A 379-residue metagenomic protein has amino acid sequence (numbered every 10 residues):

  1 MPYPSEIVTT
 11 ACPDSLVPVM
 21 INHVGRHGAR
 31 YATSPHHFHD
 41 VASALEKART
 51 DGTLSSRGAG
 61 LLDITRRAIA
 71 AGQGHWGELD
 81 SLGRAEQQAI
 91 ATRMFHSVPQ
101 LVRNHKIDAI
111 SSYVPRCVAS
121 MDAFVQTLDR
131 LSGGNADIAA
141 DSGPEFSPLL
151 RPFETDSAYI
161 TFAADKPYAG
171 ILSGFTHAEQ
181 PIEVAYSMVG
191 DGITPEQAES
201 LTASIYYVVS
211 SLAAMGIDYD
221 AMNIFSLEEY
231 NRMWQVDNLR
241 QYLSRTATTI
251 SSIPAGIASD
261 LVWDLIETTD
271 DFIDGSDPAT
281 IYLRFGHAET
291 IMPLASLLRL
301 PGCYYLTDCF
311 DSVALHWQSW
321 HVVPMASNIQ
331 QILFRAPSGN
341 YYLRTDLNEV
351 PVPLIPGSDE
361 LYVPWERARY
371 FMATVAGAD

Functional and structural regions predicted by a protein language model:
M1-D108, S112-Y282, G286-D379: Signature for phosphate-centric chemistry
